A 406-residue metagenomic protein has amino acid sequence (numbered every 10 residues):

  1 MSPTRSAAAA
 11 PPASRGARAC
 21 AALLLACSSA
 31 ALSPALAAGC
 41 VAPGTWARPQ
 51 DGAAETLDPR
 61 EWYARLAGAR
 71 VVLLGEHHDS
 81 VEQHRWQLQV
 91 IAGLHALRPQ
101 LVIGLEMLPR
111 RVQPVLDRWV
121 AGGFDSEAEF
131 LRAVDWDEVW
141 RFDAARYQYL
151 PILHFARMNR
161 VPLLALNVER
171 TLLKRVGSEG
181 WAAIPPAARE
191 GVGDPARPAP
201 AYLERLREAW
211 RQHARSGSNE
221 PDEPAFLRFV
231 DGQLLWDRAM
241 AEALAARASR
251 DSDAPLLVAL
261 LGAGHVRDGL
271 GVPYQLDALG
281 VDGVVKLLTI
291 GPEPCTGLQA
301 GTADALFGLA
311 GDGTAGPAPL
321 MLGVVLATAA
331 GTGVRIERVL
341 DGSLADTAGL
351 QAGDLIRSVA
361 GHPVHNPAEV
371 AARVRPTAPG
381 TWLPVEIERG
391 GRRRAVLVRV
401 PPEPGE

Functional and structural regions predicted by a protein language model:
P3-L23: Bacterial N-terminal signal peptides that target proteins for export
A19-P34: Bacterial N-terminal signal peptides
L36-A69: N- or domain-start disorder-to-order transition segments that initiate the globular core
L97, L101-V102, P114-R247: A substrate-binding/cap region within the structured catalytic cores of diverse enzymes
D268-L309: Extended hydrophobic/aromatic segments used for targeting, binding, or gating
L298-D341, P376, L397-E406: PDZ/PDZ-like peptide-tail recognition elements
A345-P367: Conserved PDZ fold ligand-binding element
Q351, R357, A371-E406: PDZ-domain C-terminal substructure recognizer with occasional recognition of PDZ-binding tails
